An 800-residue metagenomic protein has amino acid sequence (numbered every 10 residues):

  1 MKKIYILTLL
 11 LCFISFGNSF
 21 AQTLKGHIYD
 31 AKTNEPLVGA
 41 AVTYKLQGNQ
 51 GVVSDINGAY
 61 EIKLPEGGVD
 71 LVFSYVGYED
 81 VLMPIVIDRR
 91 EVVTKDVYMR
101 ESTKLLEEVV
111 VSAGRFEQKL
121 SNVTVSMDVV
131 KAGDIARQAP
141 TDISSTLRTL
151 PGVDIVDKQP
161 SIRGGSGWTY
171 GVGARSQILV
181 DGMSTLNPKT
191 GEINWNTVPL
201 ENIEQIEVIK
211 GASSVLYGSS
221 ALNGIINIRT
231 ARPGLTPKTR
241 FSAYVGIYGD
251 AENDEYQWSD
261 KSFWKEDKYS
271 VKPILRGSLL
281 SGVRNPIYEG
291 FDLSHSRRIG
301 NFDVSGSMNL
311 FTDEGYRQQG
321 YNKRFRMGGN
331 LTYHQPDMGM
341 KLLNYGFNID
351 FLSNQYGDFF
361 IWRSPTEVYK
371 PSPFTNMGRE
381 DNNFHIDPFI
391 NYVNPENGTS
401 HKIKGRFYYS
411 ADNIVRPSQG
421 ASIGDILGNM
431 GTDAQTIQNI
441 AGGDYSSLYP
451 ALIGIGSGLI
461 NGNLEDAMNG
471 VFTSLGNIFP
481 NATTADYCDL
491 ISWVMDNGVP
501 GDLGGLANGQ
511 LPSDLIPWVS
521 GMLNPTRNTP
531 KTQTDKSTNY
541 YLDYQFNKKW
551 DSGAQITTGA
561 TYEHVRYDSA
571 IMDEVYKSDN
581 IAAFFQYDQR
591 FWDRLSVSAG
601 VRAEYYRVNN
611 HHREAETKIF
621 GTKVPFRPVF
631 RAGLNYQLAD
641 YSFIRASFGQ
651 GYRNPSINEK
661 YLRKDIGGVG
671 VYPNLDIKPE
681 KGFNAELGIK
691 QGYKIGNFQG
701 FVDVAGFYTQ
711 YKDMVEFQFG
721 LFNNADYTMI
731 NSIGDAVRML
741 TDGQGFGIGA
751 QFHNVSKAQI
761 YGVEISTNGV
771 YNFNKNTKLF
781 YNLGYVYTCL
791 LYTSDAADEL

Functional and structural regions predicted by a protein language model:
Y29-T33, A40-K45, S74-E79, D88-A136: Short, acidic, small-residue-rich periplasmic hinge/interaction motif at the N-terminus of Gram-negative outer-membrane
G48-A59: Short, acidic Ser/Thr/Gly-rich low-complexity loop/linker segments typical of extracellular and cell-surface proteins
E61-K63, M183-K210, A231: Short acidic/polar hinge/loop motifs at secondary-structure boundaries that mediate gating or recognition
M127, S144-M183, N187: Extracytoplasmic beta-strand/coil segments of soluble accessory domains associated with Gram-negative outer-membrane
D313-G328, T332-V393, F407-L427, K531-K536 (+1 more regions): Flexible loop and strand-edge segments within Gram-negative outer membrane beta-barrel domains
Q355, S364-E367, Y605-E614, K618 (+5 more regions): Surface-exposed extracellular loop regions of Gram-negative outer-membrane beta-barrel proteins, predominantly
T526-T529, G553-D640, N654, D665: Signature of Gram-negative outer-membrane beta-barrel scaffolds
F701, G706-Q710, M729-S794: Gram-negative outer-membrane beta-barrel transporters
